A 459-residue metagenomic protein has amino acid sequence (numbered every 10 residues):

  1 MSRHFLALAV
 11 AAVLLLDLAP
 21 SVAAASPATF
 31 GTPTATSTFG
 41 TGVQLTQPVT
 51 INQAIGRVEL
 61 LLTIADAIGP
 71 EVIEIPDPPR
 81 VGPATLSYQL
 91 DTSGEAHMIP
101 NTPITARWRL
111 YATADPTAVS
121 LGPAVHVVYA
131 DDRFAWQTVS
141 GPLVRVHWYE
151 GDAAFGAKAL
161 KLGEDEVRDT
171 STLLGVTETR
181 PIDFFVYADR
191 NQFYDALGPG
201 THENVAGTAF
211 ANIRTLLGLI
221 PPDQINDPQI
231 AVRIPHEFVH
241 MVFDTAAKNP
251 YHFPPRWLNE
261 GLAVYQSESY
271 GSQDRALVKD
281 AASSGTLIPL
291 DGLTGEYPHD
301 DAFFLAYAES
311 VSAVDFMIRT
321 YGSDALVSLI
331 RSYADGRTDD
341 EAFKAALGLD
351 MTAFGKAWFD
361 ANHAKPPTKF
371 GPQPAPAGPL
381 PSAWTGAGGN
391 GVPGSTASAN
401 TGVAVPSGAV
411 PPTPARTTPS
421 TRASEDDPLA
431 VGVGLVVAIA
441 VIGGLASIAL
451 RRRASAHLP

Functional and structural regions predicted by a protein language model:
V22-G40: Short, compositionally biased P/S/T/A/G/V-rich stretches that sit at domain boundaries
A25-A28, G56-V58, D291, D301-L305 (+1 more regions): Beta/coil-rich, acidic/histidine-enriched accessory regions frequently appended to metallopeptidases
F39-Q47: Structural beta-strand segments of beta-rich domains
A65-A84: Solvent-exposed serine/threonine-rich low-complexity stretches and specific carbohydrate-binding patches
T85-N101: Signal that preferentially marks extracellular ectodomain short beta-strand elements of beta-sandwich modules
D115-T138: Short beta-strand elements
A135-P255, S284, E296, A306 (+1 more regions): Juxtacatalytic substrate-recognition/specificity segment
T170, F243, W257, L262 (+3 more regions): Active-site-proximal alpha-helical
